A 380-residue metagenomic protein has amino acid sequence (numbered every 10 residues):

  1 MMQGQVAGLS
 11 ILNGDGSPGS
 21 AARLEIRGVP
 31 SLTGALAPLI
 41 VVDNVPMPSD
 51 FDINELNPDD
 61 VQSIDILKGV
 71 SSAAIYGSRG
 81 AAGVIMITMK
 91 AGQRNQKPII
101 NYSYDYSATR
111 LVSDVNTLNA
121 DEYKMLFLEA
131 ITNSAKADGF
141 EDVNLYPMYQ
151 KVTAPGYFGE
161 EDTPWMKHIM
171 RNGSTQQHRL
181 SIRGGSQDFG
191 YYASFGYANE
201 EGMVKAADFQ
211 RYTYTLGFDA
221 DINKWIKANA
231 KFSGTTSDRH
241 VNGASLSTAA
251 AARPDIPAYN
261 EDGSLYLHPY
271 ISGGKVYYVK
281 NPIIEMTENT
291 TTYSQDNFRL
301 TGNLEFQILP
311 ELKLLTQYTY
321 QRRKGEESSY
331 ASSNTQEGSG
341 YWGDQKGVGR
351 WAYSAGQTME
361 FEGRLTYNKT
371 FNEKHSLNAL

Functional and structural regions predicted by a protein language model:
M1-T215, A220-I222, K227-N229, T235 (+1 more regions): Short, small/polar-rich motifs associated with maturation and membrane association, primarily at protein termini
R94-D162, G202-F209, T213-N297, L315-Q317 (+1 more regions): Surface-exposed loop/interface segments of Gram-negative outer-membrane beta-barrel transport/assembly proteins
Q307: Functionally critical loop-and-helix segments that line ligand-binding/catalytic clefts of soluble enzyme domains
E311: Active-site and adjacent substrate-binding regions of carbohydrate-active enzymes
